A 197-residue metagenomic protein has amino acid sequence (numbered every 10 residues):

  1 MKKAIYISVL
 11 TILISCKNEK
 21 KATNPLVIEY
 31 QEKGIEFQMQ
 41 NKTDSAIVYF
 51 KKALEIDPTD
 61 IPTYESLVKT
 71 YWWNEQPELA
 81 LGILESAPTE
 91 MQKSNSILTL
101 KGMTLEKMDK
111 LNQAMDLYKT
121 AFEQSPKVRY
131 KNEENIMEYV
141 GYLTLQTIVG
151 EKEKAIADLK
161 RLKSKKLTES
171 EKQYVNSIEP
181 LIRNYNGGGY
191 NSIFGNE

Functional and structural regions predicted by a protein language model:
M39-Q40, W73-N74, K107, I148 (+1 more regions): Register position in tetratricopeptide repeats
T63, I97, K131, E138 (+1 more regions): TPR alpha-solenoid repeat register
L145-E197: Terminal, low-structured helical/coil segments at or just beyond the last alpha-helical repeat
